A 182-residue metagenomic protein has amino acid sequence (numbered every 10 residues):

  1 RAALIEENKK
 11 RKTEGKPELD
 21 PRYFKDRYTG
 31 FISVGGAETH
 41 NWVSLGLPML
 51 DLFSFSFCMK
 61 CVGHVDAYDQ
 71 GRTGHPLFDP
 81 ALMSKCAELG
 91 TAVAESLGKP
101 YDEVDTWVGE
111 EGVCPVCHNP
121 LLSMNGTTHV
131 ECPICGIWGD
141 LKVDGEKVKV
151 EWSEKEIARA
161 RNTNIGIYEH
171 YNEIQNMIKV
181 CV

Functional and structural regions predicted by a protein language model:
R1-F55: Helix-loop-strand module that forms the ligand-binding subsite of alpha/beta enzymes
A3-N8, F57-C61, T91-V93, R159-N162: Short, surface-exposed, polar/charged, turn-prone segments marking secondary-structure boundaries
N8, N41, N119, N125 (+3 more regions): Detector for Asparagine
Y23, Y28, Y68, Y101 (+1 more regions): Sequence-level detector for tyrosine residue identity
K25, K142-V182: Long, charge-rich boundary regions
G30, T39, D51, A67 (+1 more regions): Intrinsic-disorder/low-complexity, polar/charged segments
S44, F55-E146: Glycine-rich phosphate/pyrophosphate-binding loop and the adjoining helix
M49-L52, Q70, G74, T106 (+2 more regions): Solvent-exposed, non-transmembrane amphipathic alpha-helical segments
